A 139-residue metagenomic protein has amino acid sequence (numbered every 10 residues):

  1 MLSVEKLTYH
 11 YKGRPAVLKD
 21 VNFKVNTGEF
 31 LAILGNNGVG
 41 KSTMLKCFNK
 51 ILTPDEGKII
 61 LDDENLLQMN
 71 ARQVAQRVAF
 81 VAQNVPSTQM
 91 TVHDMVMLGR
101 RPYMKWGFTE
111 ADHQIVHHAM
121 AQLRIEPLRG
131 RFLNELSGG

Functional and structural regions predicted by a protein language model:
M1-V4, T8-D20, K24-A32, Q68-N70: A short, flexible loop at the N-terminus of ABC-type nucleotide-binding domains that lies
A32, R72-M97: ABC nucleotide-binding domain signature
L34-N36: The feature captures the beta-strand-to-loop junction immediately N-terminal to the Walker
N49: Helix-to-loop junction immediately C-terminal to a conserved catalytic motif
G57-N65, V74: Conserved ABC transporter NBD signature motif
T88, R129-F132: Signature (C-motif/LSGGQ) region and adjacent switch/coupling loops of ABC-type ATPase nucleotide-binding domains
G107, F132-S137: Conserved ABC ATPase signature
A111-L128: Conserved ABC ATPase "signature" region
